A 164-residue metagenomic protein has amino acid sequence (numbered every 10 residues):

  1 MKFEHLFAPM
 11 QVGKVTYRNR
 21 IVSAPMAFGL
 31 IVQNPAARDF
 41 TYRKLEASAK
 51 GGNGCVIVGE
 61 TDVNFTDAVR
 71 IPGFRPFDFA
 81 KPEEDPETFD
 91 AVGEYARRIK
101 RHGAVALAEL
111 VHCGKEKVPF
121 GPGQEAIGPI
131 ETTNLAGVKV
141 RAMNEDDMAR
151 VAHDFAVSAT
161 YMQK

Functional and structural regions predicted by a protein language model:
M1-K164: Flavin-dependent oxidoreductase catalytic cores
